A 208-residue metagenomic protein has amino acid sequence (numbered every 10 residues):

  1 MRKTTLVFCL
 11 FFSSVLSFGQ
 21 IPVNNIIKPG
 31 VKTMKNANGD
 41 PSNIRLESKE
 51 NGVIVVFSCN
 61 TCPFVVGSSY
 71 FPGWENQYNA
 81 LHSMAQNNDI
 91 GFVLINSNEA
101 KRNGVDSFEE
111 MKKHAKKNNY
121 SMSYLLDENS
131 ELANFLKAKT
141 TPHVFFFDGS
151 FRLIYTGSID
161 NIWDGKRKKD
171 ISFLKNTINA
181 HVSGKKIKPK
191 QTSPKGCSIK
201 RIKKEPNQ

Functional and structural regions predicted by a protein language model:
M1-P22: Bacterial Sec-dependent N-terminal signal peptides
Q20-R45, S69, G73-W74: N-terminal "domain-start" segment that seeds a small globular fold
R45-F71, I178: Short active-site neighborhood of thiol/selenol oxidoreductases, capturing the structured segment around
E50-V53, Q86-F92, N119-S123, T141-P142 (+1 more regions): Loop/turn elements at helix/coil->beta-strand transitions in domains of secreted/extracellular proteins
V66-K117, E131-A133: Structural microenvironment flanking redox-active thiols in thiol-disulfide oxidoreductases
M111-F147: Short, internal strand/loop/helix patches that form the active-site neighborhood or redox-interaction surface
G149-Q208: Thiol-/selenol-based redox modules, centered on thioredoxin-like and closely related oxidoreductase domains
